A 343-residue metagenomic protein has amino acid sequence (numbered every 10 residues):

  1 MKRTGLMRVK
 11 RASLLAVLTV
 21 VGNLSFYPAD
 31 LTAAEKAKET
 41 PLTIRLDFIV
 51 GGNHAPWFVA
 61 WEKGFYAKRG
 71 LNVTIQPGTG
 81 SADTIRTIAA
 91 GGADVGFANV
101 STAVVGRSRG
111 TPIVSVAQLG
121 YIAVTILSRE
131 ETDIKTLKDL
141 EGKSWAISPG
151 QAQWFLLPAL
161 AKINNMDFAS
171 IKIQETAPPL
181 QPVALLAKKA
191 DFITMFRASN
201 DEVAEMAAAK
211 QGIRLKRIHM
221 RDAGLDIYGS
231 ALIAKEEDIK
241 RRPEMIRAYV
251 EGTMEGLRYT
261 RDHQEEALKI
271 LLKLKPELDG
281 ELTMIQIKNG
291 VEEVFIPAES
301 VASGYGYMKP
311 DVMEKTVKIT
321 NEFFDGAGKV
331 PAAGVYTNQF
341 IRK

Functional and structural regions predicted by a protein language model:
M1-T40, K343: Short, low-complexity disordered leader/linker segments with a strong preference for bacterial N-terminal type II
E35-A187, D191-D201, I218-M220, D226: Short, glycine-/small- and polar/acidic-enriched structural segments that line small-molecule recognition paths
F65-K68, I163-F168, A208-I213, E277-D279 (+1 more regions): Short helix-capping segments at alpha-helix termini
S101-T102, P179-V183, A190-E277: Pocket-lining segment of extracytoplasmic ligand-binding domains
L119-S128, G212-D238, N289-I296, G334 (+1 more regions): Periplasmic-binding protein-like
R241-F323: Secondary-structure end/capping motifs
M313-K343: Conserved C-terminal helix/tail region of periplasmic/extracytoplasmic solute-binding proteins
